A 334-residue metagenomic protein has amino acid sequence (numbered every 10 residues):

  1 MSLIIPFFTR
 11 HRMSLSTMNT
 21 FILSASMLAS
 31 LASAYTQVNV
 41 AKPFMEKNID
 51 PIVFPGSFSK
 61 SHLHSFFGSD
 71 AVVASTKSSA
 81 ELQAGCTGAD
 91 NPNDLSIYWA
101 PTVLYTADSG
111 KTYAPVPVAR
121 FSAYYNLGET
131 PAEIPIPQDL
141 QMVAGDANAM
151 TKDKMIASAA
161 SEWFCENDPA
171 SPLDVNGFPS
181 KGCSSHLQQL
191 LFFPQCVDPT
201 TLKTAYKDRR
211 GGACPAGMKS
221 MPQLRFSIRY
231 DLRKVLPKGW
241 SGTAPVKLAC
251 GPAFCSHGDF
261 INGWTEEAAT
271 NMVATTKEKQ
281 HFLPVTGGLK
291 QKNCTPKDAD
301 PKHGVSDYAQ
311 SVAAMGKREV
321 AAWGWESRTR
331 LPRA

Functional and structural regions predicted by a protein language model:
M1-T36, P332-A334: Fungal secretory targeting signals
Y35-K60, S65-L191, D198-A334: Primary mode marks residue(s) on the alpha4-beta5-alpha5 output face of response regulator receiver
